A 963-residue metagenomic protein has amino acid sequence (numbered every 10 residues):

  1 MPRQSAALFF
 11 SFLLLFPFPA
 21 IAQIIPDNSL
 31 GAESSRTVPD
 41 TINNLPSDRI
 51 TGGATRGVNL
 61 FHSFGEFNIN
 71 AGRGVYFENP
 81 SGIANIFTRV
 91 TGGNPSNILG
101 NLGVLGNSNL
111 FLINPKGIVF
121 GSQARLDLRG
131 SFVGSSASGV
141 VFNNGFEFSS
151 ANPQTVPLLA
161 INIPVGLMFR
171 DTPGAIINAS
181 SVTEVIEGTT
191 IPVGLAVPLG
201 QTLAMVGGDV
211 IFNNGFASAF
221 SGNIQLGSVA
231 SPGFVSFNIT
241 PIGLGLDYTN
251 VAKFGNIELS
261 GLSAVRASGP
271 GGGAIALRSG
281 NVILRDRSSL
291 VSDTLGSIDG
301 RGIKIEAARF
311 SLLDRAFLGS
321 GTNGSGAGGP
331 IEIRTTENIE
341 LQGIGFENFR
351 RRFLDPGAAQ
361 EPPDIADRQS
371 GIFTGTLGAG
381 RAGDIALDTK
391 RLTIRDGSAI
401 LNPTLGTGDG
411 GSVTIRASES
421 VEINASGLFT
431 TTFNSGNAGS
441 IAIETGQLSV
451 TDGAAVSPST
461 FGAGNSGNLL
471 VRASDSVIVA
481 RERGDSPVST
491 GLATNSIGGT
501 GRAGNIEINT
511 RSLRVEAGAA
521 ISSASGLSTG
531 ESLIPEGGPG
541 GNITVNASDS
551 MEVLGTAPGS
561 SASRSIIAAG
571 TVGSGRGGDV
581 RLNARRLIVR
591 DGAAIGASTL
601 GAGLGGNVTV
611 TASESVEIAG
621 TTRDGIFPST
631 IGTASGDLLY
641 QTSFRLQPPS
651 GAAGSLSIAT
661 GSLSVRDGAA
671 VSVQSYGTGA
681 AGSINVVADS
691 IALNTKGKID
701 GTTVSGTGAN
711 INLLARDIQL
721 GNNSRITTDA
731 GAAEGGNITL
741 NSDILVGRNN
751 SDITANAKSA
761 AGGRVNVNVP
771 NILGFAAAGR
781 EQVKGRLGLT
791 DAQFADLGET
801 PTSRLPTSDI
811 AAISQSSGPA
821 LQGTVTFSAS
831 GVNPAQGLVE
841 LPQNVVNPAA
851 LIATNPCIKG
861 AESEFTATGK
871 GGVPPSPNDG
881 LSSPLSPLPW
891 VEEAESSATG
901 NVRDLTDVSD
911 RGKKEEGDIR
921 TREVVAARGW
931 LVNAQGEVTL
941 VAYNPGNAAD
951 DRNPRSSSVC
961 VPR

Functional and structural regions predicted by a protein language model:
P2-R963: Extracellular and secretory-pathway beta-repeat/beta-biased strand scaffolds
